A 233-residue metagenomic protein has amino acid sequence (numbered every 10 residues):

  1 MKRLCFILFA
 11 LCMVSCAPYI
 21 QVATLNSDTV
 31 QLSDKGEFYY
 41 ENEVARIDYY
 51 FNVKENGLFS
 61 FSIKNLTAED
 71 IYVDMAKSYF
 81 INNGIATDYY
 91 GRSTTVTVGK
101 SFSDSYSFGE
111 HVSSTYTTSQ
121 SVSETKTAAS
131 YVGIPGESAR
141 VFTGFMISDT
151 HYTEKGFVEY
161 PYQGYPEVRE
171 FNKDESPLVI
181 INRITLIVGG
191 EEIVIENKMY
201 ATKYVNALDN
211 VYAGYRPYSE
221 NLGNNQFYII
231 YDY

Functional and structural regions predicted by a protein language model:
C12-S15: C-terminal motif of bacterial Sec signal peptides marking the signal peptidase cleavage site
A17-Q21: Bacterial signal peptide processing site
T24-D48: Post-signal peptide N-terminal segment of mature Sec-exported envelope proteins
V44-N56, S60, L66, R169-K173: Short, solvent-exposed beta-strand/turn "edge" segments of beta-rich domains on protein surfaces
F61-D70, N82: Asparagine-centered strand-capping/turn motif at beta-strand->loop junctions
E69-K77: Short, hydrophobic/aromatic beta-strand segments
D88-E167: Intrinsically disordered, low-complexity Pro/Gly/Ser/Thr-rich segments with frequent PxxP/GP/PP motifs and embedded
T143, I147-L222: Terminal connector regions
